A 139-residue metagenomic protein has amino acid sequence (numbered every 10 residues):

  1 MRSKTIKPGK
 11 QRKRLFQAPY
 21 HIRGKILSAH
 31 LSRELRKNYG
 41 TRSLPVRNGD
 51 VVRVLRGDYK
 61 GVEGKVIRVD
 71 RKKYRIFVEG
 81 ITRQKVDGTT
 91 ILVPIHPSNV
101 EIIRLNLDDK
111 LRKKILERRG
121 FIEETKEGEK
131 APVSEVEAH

Functional and structural regions predicted by a protein language model:
M1-R47, T125-H139: Intrinsically disordered, Lys/Arg-rich N-terminal extensions and targeting peptides of nucleic-acid-associated proteins
R42-P45, G57-K60, P94: Residue-level "contact hotspot" at macromolecular interaction interfaces
E63-I122: Structured, basic alpha/beta domains of bacterial-type, RNA-associated proteins
